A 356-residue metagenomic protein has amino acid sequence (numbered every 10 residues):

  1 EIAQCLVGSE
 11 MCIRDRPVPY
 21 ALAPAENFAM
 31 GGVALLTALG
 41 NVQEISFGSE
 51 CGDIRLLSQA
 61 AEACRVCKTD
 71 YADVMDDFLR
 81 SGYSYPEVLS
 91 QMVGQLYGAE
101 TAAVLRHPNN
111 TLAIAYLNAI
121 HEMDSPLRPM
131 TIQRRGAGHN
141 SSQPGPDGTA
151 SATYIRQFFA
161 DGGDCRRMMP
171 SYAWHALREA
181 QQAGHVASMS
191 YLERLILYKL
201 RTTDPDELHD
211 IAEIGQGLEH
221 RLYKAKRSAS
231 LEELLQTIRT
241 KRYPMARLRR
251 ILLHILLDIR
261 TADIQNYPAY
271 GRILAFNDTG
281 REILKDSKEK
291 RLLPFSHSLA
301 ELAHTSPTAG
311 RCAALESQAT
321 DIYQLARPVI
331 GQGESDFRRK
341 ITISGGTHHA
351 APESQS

Functional and structural regions predicted by a protein language model:
E1-G8, C12-D15: Single conserved hydrophobic/aromatic residue that forms the stacking wall/gate of nucleotide- or nucleobase-binding
P17-S356: Active-site cores that bind ATP or allylic diphosphates and position pyrophosphate for catalysis
